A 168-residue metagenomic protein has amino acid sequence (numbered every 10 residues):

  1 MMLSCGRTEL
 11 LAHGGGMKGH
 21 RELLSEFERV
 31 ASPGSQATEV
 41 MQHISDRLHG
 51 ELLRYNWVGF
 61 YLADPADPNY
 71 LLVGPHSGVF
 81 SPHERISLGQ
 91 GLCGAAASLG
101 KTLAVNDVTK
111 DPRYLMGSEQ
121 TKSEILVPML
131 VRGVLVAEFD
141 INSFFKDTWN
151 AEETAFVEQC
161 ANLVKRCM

Functional and structural regions predicted by a protein language model:
M2-S81: Intrinsically disordered, low-complexity terminal regulatory regions
E28, S143-M168: Juxtadomain coupling helices with adjacent low-complexity linkers
L52, M116-T121: Short loop/turn motifs at secondary-structure junctions and domain boundaries
W57, L126, E138: Short hydrophobic/aromatic beta-strand element in the GNAT-like acyltransferase core that lines or flanks the acyl-donor
L62-M116: Regulatory sensory and allosteric helical modules in signal-transduction proteins and certain transcription factors
S123-L130: A short, aliphatic-rich beta-strand micro-motif
L130-S143: Sensory-domain boundary capping and coupling elements
